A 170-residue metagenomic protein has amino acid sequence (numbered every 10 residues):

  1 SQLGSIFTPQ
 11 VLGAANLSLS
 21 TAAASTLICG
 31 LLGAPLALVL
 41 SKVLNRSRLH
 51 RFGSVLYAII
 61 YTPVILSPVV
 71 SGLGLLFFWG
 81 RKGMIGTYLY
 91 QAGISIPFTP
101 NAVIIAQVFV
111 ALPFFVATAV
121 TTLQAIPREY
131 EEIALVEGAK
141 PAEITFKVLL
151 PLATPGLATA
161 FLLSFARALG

Functional and structural regions predicted by a protein language model:
S1, F7-Q124, V148-G170: Membrane-water interface segments at the C-terminal ends of transmembrane alpha-helices in multi-pass inner-membrane
A15, T62, E129-V136: Short hydrophobic faces within alpha-helices
F115-V116, I126-Y130, E143: Short, structured loop/turn "capping" segments at alpha-beta junctions
I133-A134, I144, V148: Hydrophobic positions on the alpha-helical face of helix-turn-helix-like DNA-binding modules
E137-G138, P151: Glycine/proline-centered hinge or cleavage motifs at structural transition points of membrane proteins
